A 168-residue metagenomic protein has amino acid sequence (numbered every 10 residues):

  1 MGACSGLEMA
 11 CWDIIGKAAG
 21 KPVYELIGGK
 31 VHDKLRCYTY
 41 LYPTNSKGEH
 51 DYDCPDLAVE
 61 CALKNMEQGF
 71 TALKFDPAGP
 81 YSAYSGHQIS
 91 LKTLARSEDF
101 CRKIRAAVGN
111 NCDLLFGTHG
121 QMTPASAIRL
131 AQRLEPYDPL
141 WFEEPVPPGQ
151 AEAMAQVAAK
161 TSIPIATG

Functional and structural regions predicted by a protein language model:
M1-L115, Q121, A125-I128, Q132-P136 (+1 more regions): N-terminal capping/lid subdomain adjacent to the active-site entrance of alpha/beta enzymes
Y38, L115, E143, P164-G168: Structural detector of well-ordered beta-strand residues that form the stable sheet scaffold of enzyme domains
Q121, P147-P148: Short, surface-exposed acidic/glycine-rich loop or hinge patches that mediate macromolecular interfaces
A131, E143, A155-A158: Generic hydrophobic alpha-helical scaffold/packing signal
L140-P147: A short, conserved beta-to-alpha structural element at the edge of catalytic cores that scaffolds binding
G149, A153-G168: Catalytic alpha/beta core domains of metabolic enzymes, predominantly
